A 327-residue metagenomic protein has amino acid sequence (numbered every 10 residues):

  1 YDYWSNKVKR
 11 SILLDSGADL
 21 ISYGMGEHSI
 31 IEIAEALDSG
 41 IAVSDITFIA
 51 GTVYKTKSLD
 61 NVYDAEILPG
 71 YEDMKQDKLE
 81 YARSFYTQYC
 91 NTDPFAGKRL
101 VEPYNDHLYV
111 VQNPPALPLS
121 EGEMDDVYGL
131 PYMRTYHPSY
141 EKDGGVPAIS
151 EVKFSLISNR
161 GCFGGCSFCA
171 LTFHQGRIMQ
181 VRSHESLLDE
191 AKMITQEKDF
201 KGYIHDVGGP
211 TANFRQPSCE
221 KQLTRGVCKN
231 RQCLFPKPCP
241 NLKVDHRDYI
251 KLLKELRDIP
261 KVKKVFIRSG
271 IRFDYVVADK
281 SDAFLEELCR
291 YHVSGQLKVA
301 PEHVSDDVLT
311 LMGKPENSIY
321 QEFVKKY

Functional and structural regions predicted by a protein language model:
Y1-N105, Q112-N113, L117: Glycine-rich beta-alpha loop elements in corrinoid/cobalamin-binding modules across cobalamin-dependent enzymes
D19, V127, C162, L187 (+1 more regions): Conserved, mostly hydrophobic/aromatic
Y23, N113-L117, V152-N159, F173 (+5 more regions): Hydrophobic alpha-helical scaffolding
I30-D38, T56-D64, V146-A148, F173 (+5 more regions): Hydrophobic, small-residue-rich alpha-helical packing segments that form membrane-like cores
R83-S155: N-terminal [4Fe-4S]-dependent radical SAM core
D143-A170, Y203: N-terminal pre-triad scaffold of radical SAM enzymes
Q175-F200: Conserved alpha-helical substructure of the radical SAM core
M193-Y327: Conserved SAM/AdoMet-binding glycine-rich loop
